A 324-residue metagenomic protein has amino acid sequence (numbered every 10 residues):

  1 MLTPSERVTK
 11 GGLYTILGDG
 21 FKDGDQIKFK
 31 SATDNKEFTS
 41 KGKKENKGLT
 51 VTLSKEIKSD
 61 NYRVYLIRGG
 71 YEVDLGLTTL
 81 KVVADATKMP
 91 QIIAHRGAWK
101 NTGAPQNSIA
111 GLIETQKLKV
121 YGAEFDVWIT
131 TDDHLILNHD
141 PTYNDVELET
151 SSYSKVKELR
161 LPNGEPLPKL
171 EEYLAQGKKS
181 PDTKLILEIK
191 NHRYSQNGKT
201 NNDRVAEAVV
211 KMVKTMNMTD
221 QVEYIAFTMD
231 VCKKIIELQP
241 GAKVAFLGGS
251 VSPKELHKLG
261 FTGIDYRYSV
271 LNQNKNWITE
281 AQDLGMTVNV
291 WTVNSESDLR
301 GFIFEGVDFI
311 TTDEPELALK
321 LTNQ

Functional and structural regions predicted by a protein language model:
T3, R7-T9, L13, K36 (+1 more regions): Phosphate-group recognition and catalysis centered on beta-loop-alpha active-site segments
K10-K22: A short glycine/threonine-centered beta-strand motif
D19-D25, I57-S59: Short proline/glycine-enriched turn/loop motifs at strand-loop junctions of beta-rich domains
G24-A32: Change to "...patches in solvent-exposed regions of secreted, membrane-anchored, or virion-exposed structural
S40-E45: Short beta-strand segments within Ig-like beta-sandwich modules, predominantly Fibronectin type-III
V51-I57: Short, hydrophobic beta-strand segments
